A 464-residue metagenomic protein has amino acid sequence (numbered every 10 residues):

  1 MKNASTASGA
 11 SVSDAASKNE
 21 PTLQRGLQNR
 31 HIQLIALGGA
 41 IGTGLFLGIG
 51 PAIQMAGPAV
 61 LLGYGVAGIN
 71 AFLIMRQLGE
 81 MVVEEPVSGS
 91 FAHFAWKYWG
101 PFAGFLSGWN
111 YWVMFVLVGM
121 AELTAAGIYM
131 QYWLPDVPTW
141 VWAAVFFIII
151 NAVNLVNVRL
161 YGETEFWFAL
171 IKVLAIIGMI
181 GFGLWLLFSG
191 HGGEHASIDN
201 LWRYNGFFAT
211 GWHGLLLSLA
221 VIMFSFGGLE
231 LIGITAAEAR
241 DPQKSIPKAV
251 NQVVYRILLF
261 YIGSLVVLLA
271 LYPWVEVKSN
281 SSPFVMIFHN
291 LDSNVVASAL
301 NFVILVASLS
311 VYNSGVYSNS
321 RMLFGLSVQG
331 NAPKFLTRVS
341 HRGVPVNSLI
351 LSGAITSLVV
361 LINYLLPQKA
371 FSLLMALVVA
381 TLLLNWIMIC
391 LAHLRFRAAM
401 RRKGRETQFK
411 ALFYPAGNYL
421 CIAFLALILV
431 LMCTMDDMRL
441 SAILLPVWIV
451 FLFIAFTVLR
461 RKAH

Functional and structural regions predicted by a protein language model:
M1-G50, Q54-A59, G65, A71-R76 (+4 more regions): Membrane-interface "cap" regions at the ends of multi-pass membrane proteins
D14, K18-L23, V60-L61, P135-P138 (+1 more regions): Helix-loop-helix junctions that connect adjacent transmembrane segments in multi-pass membrane transporters
Q24, L47-W142, F146, V253-L258 (+2 more regions): Extracellular loop-to-transmembrane helix junctions
V87, N110-A125, V221, F226-A239 (+3 more regions): Membrane-helix boundary/coupling elements in multi-pass transport proteins
H93-W96, G100, Y132, A249-G315 (+1 more regions): TM-loop-TM module centered on a large, flexible mid-protein loop between adjacent transmembrane helices in multi-pass
G127, W140-A196, G227, V250-V254 (+4 more regions): Membrane-interface loop-to-helix entry segments
W167-F168, F335-V346, L383-D437: C-terminal membrane-solvent junction of multi-pass transporters and transport-like membrane proteins
A370-L373, L377-N385, A411-H464: A generic transmembrane alpha-helix motif of multi-pass inner-membrane proteins
